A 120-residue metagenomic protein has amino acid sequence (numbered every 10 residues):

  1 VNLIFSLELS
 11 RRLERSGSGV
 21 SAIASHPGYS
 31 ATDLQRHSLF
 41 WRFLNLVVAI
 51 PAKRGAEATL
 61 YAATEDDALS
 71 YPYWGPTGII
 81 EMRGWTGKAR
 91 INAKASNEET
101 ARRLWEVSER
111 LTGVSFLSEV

Functional and structural regions predicted by a protein language model:
V1-V120: NAD(P)H-dependent oxidoreductase Rossmann-fold/reductase module
